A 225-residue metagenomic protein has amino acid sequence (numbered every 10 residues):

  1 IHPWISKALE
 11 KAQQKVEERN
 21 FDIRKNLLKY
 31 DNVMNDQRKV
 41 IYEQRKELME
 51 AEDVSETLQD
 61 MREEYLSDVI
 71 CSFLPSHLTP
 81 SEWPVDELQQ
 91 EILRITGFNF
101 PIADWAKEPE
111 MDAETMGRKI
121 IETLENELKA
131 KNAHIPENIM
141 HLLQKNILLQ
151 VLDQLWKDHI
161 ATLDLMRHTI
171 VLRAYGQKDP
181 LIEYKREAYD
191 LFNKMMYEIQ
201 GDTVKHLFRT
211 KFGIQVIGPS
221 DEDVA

Functional and structural regions predicted by a protein language model:
I1-A225: Extended, charged helical/alpha-beta scaffold domains that provide interaction surfaces
